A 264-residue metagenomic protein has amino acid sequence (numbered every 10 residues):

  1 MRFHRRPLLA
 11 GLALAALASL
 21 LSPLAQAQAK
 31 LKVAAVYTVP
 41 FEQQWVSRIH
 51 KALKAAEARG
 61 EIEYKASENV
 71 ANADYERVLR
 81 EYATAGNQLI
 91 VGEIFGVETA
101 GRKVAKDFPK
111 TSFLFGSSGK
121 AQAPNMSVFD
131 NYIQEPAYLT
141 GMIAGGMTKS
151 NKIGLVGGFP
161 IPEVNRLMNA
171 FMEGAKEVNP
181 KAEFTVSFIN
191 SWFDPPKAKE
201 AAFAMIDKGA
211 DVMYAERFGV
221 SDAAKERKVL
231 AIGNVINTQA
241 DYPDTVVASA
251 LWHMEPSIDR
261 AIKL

Functional and structural regions predicted by a protein language model:
F3-L9: N-terminal export leaders
G11-L20: Bacterial N-terminal signal peptides
L21-A27: Sec/Tat signal peptide C-region and signal peptidase I cleavage site
K32-R59, K65-Y75, F95, P160-R166: Extracytoplasmic "Venus flytrap"
A35, N87-I94, L114-G116, K208-F218 (+1 more regions): Periplasmic-binding protein-like
L53, L139-V186: An alpha-beta-alpha
K106-N131, V235-T245: Flexible loop/hinge segments that line or gate small-molecule binding clefts
A121-I143, L155-P160, P243-P256: Short beta-strand elements at the ligand-binding edges of bilobed clamshell
